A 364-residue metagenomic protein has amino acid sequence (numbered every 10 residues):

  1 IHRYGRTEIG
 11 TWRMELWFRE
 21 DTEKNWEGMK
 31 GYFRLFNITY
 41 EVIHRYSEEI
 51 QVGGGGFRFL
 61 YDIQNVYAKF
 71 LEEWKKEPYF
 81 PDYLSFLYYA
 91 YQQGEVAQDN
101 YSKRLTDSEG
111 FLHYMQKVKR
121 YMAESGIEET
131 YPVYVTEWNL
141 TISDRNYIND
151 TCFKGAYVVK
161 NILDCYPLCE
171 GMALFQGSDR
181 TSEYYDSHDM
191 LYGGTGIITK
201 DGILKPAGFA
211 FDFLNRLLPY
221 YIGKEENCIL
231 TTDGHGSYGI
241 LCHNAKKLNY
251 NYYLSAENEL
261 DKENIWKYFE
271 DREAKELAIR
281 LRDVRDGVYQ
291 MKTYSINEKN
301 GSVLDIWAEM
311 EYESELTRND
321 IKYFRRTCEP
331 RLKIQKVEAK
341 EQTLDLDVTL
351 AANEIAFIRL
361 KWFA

Functional and structural regions predicted by a protein language model:
I1-E27, Q51, G55-D62: Active-site mouth of glycoside hydrolases
R3-E8, R45, K75-K76, E124-S125 (+2 more regions): Surface-exposed acidic, glycine-flexible loop patches that form ligand/cofactor-binding and adhesion interfaces
R19, Y89, G177: Flexible loop residues that form catalytic and substrate-binding hotspots at small-molecule/glycan-binding clefts
E23, Y61, Q93, I142 (+2 more regions): Flexible, glycine-rich phosphate/dinucleotide-binding loops and adjacent beta-alpha linkers at cofactor/substrate
M29-M172, M190: Noncatalytic carbohydrate-binding groove/subsite architecture in carbohydrate-active enzymes
N65-E72, E225, E276-A278, T343: Short alpha-helical segments and helix-capping/turn motifs at coil-helix boundaries
V135, L140-K262, N297: Aromatic/acidic polysaccharide-binding cleft in carbohydrate-active enzymes
C242-A364: C-terminal beta-sandwich/jelly-roll accessory domains of carbohydrate-active enzymes
